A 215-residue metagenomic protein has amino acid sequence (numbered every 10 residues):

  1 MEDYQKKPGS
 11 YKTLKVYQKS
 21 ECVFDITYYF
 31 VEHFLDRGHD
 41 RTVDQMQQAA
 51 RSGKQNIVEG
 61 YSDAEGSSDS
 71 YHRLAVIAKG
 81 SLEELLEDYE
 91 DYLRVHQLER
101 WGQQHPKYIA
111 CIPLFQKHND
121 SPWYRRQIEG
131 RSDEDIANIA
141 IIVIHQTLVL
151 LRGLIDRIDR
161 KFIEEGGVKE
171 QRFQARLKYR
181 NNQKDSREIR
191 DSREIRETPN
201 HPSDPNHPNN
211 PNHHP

Functional and structural regions predicted by a protein language model:
M1-P215: Amphipathic alpha-helical assembly/interaction segments
